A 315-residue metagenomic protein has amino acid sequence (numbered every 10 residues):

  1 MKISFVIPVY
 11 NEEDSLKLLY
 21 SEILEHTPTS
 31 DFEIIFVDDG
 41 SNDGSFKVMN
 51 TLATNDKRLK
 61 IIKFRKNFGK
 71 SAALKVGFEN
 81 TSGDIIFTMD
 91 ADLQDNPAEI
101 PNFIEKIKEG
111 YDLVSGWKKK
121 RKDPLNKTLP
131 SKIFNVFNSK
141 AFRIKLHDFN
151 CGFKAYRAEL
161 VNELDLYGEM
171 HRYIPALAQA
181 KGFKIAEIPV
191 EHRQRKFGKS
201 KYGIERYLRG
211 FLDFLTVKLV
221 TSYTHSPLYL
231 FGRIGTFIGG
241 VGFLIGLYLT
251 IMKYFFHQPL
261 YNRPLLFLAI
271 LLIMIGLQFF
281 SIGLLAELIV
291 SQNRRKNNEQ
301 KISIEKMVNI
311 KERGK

Functional and structural regions predicted by a protein language model:
K2-S4, E33: Cell-envelope/extracellular polymer assembly enzymes that use nucleotide-activated donors
E12-H26: Short, well-formed alpha-helical segments that are part of the catalytic scaffolds of diverse glycosyltransferases
D14-K17, D43-L52: Acidic helix N-cap motif at the loop->helix transition within catalytic regions of sugar-transfer enzymes
Y20, D31-S41, I62-K63: Short beta-strand/loop segment that forms part of the nucleotide-sugar
D38-K47, L93-Q94: A conserved acidic beta->alpha catalytic loop
I62-K66, K70-N80, I85, Q94-A180 (+2 more regions): Acceptor/aglycone-binding surface of glycosyltransferases and processive sugar-polymer synthases
Y173-K315: Hydrophobic helical membrane-anchoring modules
